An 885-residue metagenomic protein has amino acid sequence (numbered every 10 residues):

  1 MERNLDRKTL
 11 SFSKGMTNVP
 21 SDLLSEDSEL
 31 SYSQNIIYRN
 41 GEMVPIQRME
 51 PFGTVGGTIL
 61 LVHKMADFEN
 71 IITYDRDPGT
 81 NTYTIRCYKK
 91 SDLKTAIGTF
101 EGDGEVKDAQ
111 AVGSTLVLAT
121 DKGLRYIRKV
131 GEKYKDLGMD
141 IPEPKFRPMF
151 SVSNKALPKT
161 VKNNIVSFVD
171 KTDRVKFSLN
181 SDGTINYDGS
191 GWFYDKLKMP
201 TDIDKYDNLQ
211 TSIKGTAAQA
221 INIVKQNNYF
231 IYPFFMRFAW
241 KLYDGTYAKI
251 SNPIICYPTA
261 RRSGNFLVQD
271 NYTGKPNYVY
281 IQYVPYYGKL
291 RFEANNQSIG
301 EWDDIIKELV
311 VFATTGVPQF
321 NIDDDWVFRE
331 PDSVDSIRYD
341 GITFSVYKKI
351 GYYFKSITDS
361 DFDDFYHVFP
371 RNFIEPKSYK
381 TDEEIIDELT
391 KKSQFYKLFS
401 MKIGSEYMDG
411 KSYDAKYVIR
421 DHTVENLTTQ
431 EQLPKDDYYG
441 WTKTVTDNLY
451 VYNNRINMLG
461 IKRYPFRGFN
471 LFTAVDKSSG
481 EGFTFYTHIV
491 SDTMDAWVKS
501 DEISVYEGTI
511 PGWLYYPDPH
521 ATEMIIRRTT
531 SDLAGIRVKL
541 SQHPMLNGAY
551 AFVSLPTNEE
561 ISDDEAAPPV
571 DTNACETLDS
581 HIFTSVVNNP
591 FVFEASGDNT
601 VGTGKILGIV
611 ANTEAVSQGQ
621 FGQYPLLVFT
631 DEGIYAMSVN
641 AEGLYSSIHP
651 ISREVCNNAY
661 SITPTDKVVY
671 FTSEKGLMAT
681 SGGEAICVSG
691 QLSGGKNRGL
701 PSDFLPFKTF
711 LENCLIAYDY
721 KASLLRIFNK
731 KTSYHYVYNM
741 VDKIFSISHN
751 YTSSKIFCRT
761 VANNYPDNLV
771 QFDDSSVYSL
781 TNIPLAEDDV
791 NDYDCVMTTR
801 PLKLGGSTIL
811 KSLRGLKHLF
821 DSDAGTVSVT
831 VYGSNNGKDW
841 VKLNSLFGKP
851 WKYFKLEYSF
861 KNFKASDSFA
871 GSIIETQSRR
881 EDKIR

Functional and structural regions predicted by a protein language model:
M1-K64, Y88-F583, G597-D598, Y832 (+1 more regions): Disordered, low-complexity "stalk" and linker segments at domain junctions of extracellular and cell-surface proteins
R3, G113-T115, N612-L785: Beta-sheet-dominated scaffold domains
V55-F68, D103-G113, K159, V166-F168 (+5 more regions): Structural signature of eukaryotic scaffold interfaces centered on beta-propeller domains
D77-T80, G123-R125, R463-P465, G676-M678: Short glycine/acidic-enriched loop and turn motifs that connect beta-strands
I85-L93, Y126-D136, L471-V475, H488 (+5 more regions): Surface-exposed loop/turn elements that mediate protein-protein interactions on large endomembrane-trafficking
E101-A111, Y438-D447, G805-S807, Y832-Q877: Beta-sandwich interaction modules
F234, G806-D823, Y858, D867-R885: A short beta-strand element within beta-rich, extracytoplasmic domains of secreted/secretory-pathway proteins
G245-Q269, T273-G274, S500, P511 (+11 more regions): Short Trp-Ser/Thr-centered turn/loop motifs at beta-strand boundaries
